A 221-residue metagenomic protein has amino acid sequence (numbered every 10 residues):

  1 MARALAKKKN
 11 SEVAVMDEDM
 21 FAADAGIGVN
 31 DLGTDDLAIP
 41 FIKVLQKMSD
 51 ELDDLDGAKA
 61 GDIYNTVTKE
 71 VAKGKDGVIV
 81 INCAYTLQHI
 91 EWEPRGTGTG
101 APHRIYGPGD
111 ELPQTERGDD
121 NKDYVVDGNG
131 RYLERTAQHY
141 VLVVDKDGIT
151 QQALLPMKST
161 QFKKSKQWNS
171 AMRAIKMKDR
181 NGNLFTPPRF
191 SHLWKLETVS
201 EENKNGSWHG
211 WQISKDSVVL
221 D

Functional and structural regions predicted by a protein language model:
M1-T150, N203-G210, D216-L220: OB-fold ssDNA-binding interfaces and closely related basic DNA-contact patches used across DNA replication/repair
K43-Q46, D50, S170-A174, R180: Polar/charged alpha-helical tracts
D120-G130, M172-N183: Short secondary-structure capping micro-motifs at structural edges
E134-T136, T150-Q152, K163-S170, T186-R189 (+1 more regions): Short, well-structured alpha-helical interface segments that form or flank functional binding sites
Y140-K178: Short acidic, glycine/tyrosine-flanked loop/strand segments centered on an H-E-D-like triad
R173-D221: Long, compositionally biased interface segments
